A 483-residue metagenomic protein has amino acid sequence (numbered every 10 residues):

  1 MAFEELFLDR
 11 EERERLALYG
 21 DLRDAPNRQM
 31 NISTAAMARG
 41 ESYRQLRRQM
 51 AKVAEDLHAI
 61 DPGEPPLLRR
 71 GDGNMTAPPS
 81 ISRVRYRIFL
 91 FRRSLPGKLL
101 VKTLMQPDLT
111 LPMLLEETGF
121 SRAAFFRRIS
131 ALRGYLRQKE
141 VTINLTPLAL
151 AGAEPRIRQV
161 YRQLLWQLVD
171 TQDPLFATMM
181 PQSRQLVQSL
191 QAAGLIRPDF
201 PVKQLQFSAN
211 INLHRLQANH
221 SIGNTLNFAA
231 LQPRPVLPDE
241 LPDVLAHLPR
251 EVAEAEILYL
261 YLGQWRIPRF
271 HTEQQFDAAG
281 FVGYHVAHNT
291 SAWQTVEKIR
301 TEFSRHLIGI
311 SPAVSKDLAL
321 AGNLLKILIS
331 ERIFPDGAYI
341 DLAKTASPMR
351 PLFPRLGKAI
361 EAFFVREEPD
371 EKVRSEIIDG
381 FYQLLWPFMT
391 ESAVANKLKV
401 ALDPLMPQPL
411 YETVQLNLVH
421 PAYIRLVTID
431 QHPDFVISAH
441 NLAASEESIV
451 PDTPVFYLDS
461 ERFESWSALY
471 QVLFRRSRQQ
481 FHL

Functional and structural regions predicted by a protein language model:
M1-L483: A cross-family "folded-core" feature that marks the main globular domain of proteins
